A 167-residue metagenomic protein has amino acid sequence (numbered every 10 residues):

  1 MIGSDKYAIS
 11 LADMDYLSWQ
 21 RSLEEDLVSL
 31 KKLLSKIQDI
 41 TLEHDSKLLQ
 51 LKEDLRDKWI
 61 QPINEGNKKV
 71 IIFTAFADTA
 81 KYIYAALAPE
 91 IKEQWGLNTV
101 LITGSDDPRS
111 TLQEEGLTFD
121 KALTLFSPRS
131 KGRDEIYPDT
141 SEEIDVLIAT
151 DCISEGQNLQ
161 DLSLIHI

Functional and structural regions predicted by a protein language model:
M1-E143: Conserved Helicase C-terminal RecA-like lobe
W95, D161-L162: Short, structured coil segments at secondary-structure junctions
Y137, I148-D161: SF2 helicase motor core recognition
I144, L162-S163: Short, well-ordered alpha-helix to beta-strand connector turns
I165-I167: Conserved small/polar residues in nucleotide/adenosyl-binding loops
